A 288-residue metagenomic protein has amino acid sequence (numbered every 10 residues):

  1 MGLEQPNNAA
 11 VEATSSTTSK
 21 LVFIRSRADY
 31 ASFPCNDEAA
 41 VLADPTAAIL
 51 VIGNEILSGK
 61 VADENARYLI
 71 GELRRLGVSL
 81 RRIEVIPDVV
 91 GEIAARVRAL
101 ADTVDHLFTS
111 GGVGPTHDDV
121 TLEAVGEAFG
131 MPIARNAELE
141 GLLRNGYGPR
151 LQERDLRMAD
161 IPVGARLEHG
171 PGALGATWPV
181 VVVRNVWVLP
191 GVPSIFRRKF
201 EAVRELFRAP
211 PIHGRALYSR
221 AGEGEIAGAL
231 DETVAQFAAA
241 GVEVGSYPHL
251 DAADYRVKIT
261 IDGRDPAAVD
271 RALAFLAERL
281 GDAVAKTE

Functional and structural regions predicted by a protein language model:
E4-P6: Residue-level detector of structural "landmarks"
T14-S19, R25-S26: Low-acidity, Ser/Thr- and Arg-rich intrinsically disordered low-complexity segments
F33, V41-G91: ATP/NTP phosphate-donor binding region
I52-N54, T109-H117, G191, Y247 (+1 more regions): Glycine-rich beta-strand-to-loop/alpha-helix junction loops that act as flexible
R67-E127: N-terminal small/polar loop signature for handling phosphorylated ligands or for N-terminal nucleophile
E92-A95, D119-A209: Proline/glycine-rich low-complexity loops and linkers
R184-R279: An accessory alpha-helical subdomain
L280-E288: Conserved short beta-strand edge segments in small beta-sheet-based binding/regulatory domains
